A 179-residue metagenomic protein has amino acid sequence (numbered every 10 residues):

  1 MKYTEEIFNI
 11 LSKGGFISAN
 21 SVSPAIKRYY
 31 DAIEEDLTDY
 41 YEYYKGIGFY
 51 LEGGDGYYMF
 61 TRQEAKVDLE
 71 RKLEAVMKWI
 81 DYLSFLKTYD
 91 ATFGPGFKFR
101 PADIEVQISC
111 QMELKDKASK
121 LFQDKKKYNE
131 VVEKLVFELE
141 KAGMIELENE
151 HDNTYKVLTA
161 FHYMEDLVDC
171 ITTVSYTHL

Functional and structural regions predicted by a protein language model:
M1-V67: Eukaryotic partner-binding/assembly regions in large regulatory complexes
D36, K125-E138: Short amphipathic alpha-helical interaction segments
G48-L51, E140-E150: A short, conserved structural fragment
E52-V106: Short basic alpha-helical hairpin corresponding to helix-turn-helix/winged-helix-like nucleic-acid-binding
Y57-Q63, E148-T172: Accessory beta->alpha helical hairpin/"wing" motif in late/C-terminal subdomains of nucleic-acid enzymes
C110-Y128: Short, positively charged loop/turn segments that connect secondary-structure elements
K115-K120, E146-D152: Short conserved catalytic/interaction loops centered on acidic-Pro-aromatic/His motifs
T177-H178: Conserved small/polar residues in nucleotide/adenosyl-binding loops
